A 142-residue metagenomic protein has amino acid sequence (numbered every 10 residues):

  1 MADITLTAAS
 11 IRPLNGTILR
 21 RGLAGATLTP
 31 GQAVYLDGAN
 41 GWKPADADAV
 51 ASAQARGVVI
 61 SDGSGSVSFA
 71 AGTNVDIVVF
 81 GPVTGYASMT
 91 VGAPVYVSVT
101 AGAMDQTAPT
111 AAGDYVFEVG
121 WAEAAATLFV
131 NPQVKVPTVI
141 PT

Functional and structural regions predicted by a protein language model:
A2-T142: Glycine-anchored, exposed beta-strand/edge motif detector
